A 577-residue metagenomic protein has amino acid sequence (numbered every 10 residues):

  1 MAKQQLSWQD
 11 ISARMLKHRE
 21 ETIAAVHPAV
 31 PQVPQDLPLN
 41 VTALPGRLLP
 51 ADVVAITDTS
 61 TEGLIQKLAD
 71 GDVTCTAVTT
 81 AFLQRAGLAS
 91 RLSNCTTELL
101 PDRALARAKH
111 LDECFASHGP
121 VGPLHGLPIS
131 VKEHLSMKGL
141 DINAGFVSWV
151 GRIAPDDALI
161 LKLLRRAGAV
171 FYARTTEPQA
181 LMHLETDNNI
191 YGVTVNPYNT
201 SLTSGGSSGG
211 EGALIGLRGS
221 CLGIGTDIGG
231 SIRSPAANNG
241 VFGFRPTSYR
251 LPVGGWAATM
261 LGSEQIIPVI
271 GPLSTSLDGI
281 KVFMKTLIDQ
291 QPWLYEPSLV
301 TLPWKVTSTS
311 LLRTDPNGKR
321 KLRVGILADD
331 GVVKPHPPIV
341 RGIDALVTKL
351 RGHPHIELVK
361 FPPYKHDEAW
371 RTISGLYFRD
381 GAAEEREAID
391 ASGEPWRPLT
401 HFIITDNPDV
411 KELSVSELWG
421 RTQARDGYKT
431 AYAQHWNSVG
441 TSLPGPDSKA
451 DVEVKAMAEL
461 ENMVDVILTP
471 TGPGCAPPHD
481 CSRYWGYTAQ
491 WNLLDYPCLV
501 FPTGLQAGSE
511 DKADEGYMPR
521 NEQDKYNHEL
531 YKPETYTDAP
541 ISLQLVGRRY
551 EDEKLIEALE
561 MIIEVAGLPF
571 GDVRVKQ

Functional and structural regions predicted by a protein language model:
M1-E113, H353-I356, L568-Q577: An N-terminal boundary/leader segment
T42-D52, L124-V147, P316-L327, G375-M463 (+2 more regions): Short helix-loop capping/hinge segments that flank enzyme active sites or metal/cofactor-binding pockets
A43-L44, F242-D344, E394, D447 (+2 more regions): A short helix-breaking turn/cap at a secondary-structure junction
A55, C114-N143, V170-A173, E177 (+1 more regions): Conserved small-residue hinge/capping positions at short loops/turns that sit at secondary-structure boundaries within
I142-I153, H336-P337, A476-S482: Glycine/threonine-rich flexible loop motifs
D157-L287, Y496-P502, S542: Short glycine/serine-rich loop segments
P268, P272, Y526-N527, A539-E551 (+2 more regions): Short, well-ordered beta-strand elements
